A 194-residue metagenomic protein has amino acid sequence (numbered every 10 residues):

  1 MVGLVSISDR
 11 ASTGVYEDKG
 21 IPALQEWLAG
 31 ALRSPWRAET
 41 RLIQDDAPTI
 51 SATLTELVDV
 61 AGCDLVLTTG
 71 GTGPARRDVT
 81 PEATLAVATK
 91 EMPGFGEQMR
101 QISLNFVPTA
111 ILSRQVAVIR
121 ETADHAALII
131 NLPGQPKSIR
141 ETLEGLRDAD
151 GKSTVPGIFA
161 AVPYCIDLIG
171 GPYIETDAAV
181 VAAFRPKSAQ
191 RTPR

Functional and structural regions predicted by a protein language model:
M1-R194: Non-catalytic beta/alpha edge segments that cap or flank active sites
